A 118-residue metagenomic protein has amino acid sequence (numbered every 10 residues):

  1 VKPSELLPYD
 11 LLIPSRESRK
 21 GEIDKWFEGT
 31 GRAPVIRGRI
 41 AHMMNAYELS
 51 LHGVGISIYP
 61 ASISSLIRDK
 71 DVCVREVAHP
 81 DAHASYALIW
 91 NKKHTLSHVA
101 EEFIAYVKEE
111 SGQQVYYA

Functional and structural regions predicted by a protein language model:
V1, D10-K20, S62-S64, H79-P80 (+2 more regions): Short coil/turn segments
E5, M44-K93, E102: Beta-alpha-beta core module
Y9-T30, L96-A100, I104, Q114-A118: Secondary-structure junction motif
I13, R32-N45: Short beta-strand-to-loop elements that line the ligand-binding cleft of bilobed periplasmic-binding protein-like
I13-R16, R39, S57, I89: Active-site-adjacent beta-strand anchor residues
G31-R32, I67: Short helix-capping segments at alpha-helix termini
Y106-E110: C-terminal alpha-helix
